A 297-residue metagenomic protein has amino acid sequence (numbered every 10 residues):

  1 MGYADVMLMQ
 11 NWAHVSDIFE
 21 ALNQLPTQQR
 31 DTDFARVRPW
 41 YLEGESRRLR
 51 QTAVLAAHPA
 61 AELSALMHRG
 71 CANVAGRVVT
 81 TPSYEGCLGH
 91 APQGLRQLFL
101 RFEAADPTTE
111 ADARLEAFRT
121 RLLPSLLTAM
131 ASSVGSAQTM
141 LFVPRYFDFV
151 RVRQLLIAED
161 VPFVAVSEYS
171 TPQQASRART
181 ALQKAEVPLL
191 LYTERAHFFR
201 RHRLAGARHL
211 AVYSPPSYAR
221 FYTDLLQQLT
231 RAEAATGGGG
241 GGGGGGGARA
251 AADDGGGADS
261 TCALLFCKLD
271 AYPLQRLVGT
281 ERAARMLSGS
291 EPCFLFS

Functional and structural regions predicted by a protein language model:
Y3-A4, V54-P59, P144-R145, Y192-A196 (+1 more regions): A short beta-strand-to-loop transition that corresponds to the Sensor-1 phosphate-sensing loop of AAA+ P-loop ATPases
Y3-E85: Post-DEXD/H (motif II) to motif III coupling segment of the RecA-like Helicase ATP-binding lobe
N11-V15, A65-R69, R153-I157, R203-G206 (+2 more regions): Short coil/turn segments at secondary-structure boundaries
T27-G44, A131-S133, A234-G257: Intrinsically disordered, low-complexity domain-flanking/linker segments in eukaryotic proteins, enriched
P39, G94-A158: Conserved interdomain hinge at the start of the Helicase C-terminal
L49-R50, Q228-G239, G246-A284, S288: Conserved segment of the helicase C-terminal RecA-like domain
V150-R151, P162-E194: Conserved helicase ATPase core of P-loop NTP-dependent helicases/translocases
E194-T236: Conserved RecA-like helicase motor core of SF1/SF2 enzymes
